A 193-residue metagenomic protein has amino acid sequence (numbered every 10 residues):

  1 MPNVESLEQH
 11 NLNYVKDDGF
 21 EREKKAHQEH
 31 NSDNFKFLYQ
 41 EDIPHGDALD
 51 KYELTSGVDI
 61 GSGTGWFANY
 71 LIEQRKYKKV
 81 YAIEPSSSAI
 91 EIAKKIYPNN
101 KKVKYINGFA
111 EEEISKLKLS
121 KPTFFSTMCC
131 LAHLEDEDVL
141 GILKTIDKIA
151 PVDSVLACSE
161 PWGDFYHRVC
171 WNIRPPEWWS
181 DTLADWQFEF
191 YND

Functional and structural regions predicted by a protein language model:
M1-L54, I60-K102, N107-L117, L134-G141 (+2 more regions): Class I (Rossmann-like) S-adenosyl-L-methionine-dependent methyltransferase catalytic domain, capturing the SAM-binding
T55, T123: Conserved acidic residues
S126: A conserved beta-strand element that flanks and buttresses the S-adenosyl-L-methionine
C129-H133: Short catalytic micro-motifs in class I SAM-dependent methyltransferases
K148-I149: Conserved helix-to-beta-strand junction in the class I
